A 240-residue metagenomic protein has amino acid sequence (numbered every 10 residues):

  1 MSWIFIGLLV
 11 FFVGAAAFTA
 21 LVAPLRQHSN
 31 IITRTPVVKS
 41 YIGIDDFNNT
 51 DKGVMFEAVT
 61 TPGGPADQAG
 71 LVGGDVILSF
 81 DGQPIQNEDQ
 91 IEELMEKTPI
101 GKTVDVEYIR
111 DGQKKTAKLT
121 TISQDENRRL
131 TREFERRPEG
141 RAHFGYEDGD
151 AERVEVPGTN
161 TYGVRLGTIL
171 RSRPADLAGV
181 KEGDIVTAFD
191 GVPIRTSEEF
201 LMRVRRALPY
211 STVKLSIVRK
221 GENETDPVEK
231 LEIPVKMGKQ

Functional and structural regions predicted by a protein language model:
S2-A20: Hydrophobic membrane-insertion alpha-helices, especially the h-region of bacterial N-terminal signal peptides
L21-E57, T120-V164, T168, R206 (+1 more regions): PDZ/PDZ-like peptide-tail recognition elements
V37-Y41, D51-V54, T61, V72-G73 (+9 more regions): Extracytoplasmic
D45-S79, P84-Q86, G149-A188, V192-R195: PDZ/PDZ-like domain segments forming the peptide/carboxylate-binding groove, activating on the N-terminal beta-strands
S79-E107, A188-S216: PDZ domains, with a preference for the canonical peptide-binding region formed by the helix
P84-I85, Q113, D125-E126, P193-I194 (+1 more regions): Solvent-exposed loop/turn segments at secondary-structure junctions within structured extracellular/periplasmic domains
Y108-R110, S123, I217-R219: Residue-level signal for short segments within beta-strands and strand-turn junctions of well-structured beta-sheet
G221-N223: Short, solvent-exposed loop/turn segments at the edges of extracellular beta-sandwich modules
